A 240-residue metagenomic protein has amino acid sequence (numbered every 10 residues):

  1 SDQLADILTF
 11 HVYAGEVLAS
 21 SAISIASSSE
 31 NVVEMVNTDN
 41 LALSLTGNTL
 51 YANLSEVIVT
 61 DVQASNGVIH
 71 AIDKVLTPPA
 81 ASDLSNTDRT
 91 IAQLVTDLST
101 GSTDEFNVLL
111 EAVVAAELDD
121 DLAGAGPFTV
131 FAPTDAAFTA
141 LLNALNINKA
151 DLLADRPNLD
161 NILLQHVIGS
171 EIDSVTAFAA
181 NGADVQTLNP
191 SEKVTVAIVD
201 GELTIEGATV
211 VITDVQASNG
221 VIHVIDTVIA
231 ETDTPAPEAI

Functional and structural regions predicted by a protein language model:
S1-I240: Mature, structured domains of secreted/extracytosolic soluble proteins
